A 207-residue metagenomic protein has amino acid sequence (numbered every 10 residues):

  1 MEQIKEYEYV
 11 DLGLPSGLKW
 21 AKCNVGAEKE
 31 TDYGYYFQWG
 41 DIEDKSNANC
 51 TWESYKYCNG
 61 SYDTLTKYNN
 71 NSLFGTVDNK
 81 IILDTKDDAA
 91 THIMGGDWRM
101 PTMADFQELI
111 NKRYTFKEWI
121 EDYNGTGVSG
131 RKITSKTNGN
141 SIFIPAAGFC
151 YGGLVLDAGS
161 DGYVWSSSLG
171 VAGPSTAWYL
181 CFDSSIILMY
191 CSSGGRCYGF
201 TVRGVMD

Functional and structural regions predicted by a protein language model:
M1-Q3: Intrinsically disordered, low-complexity repeat and linker tracts
K5-S54, N59-K67, N71-D207: C-terminal, surface-exposed recognition/capping segments
